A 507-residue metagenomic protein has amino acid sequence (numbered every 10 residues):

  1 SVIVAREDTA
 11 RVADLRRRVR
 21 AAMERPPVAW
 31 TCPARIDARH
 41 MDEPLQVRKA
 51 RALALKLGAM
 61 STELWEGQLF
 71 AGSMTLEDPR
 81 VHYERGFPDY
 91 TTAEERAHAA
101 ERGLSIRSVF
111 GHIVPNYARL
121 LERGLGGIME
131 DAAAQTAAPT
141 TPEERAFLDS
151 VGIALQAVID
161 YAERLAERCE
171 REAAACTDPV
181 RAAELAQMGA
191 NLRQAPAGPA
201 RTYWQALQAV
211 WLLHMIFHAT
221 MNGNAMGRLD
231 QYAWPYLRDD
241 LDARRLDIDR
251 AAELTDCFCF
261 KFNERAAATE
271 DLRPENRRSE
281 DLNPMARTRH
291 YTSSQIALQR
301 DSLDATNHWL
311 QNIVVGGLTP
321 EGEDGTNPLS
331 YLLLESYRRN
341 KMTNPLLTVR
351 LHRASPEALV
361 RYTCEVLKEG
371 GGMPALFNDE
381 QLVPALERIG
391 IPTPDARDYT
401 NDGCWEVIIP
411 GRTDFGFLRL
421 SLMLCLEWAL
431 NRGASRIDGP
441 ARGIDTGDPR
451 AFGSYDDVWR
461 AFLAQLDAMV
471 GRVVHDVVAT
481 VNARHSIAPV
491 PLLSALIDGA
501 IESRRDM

Functional and structural regions predicted by a protein language model:
S1-F147, V180, E184-Q187, N191-G198 (+1 more regions): Conserved catalytic cores of very large enzyme subunits
D149-D160: Extended non-globular scaffold/tether segments
D160, R164-E167, R171: Extended, non-transmembrane alpha-helical coiled-coils
A173-V180: A conserved hydrophobic secondary-structure block that centers on an alpha-helix together with its immediately flanking
